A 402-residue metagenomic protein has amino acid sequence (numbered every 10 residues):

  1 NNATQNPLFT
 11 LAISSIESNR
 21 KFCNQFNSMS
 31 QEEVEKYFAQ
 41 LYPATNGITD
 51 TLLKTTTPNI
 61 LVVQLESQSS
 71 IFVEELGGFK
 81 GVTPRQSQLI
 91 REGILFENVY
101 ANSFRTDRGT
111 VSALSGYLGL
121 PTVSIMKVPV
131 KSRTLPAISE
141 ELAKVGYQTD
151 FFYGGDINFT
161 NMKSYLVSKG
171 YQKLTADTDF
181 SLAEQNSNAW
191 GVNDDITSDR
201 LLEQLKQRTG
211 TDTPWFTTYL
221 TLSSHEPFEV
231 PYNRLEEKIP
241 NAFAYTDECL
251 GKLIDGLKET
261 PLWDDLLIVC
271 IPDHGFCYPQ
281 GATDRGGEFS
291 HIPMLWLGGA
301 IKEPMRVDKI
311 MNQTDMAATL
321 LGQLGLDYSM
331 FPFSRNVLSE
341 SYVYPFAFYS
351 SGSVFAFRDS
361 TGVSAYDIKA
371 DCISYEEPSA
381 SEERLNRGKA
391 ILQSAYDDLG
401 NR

Functional and structural regions predicted by a protein language model:
N1-P332, S341-P345, S351-G352: Soluble catalytic regions of membrane-associated enzymes that act on cell-envelope and secretory-pathway components
A300-R402: Membrane-interface soluble catalytic domains
